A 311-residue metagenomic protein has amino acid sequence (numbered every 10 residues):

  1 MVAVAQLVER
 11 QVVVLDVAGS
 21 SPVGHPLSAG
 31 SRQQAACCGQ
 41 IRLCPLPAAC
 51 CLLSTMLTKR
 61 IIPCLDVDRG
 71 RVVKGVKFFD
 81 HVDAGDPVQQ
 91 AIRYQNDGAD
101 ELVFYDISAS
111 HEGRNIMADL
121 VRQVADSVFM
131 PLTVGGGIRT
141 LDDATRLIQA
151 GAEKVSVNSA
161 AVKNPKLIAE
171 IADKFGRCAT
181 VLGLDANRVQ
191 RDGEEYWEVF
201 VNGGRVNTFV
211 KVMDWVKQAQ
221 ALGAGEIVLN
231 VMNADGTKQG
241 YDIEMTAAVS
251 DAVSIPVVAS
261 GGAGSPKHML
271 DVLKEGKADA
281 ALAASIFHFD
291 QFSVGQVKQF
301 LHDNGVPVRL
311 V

Functional and structural regions predicted by a protein language model:
Q6, S20, G24-T55: Arg/Gly-rich low-complexity intrinsically disordered repeat tracts
K59-L65, K74, L102-F104, L132-G136 (+5 more regions): Hydrophobic faces of well-ordered beta-strands that scaffold small-molecule active sites in alpha/beta enzyme cores
D66, Y94, L102, V134 (+6 more regions): Conserved, mostly hydrophobic/aromatic
V67-R69, K74, A152-L229, N233-A234: Conserved anion-binding
E101-D119, S159, V228-Q239: Glycine-rich, proline-tolerant flexible connector loops at the mouths of alpha/beta enzymes
I116-R177: Glycine/small-residue-rich loop that forms an oxyanion/phosphate-binding "nest" at active or ligand-binding sites
V128, L132-T133, I138-G151, V155 (+1 more regions): Catalytic cores of alpha/beta
I168-K174, D271-V311: C-terminal helical cap(s) of enzyme catalytic domains, especially alpha/beta-barrels
